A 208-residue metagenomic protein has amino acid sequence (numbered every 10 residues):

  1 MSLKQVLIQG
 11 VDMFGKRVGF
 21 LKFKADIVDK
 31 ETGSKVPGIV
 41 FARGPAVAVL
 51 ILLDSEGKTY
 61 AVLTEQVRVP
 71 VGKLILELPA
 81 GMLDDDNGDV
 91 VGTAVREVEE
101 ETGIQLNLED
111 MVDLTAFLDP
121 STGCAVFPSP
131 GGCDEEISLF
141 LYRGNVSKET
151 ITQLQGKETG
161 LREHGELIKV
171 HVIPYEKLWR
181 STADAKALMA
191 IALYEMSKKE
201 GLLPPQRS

Functional and structural regions predicted by a protein language model:
M1-E77, M82-R96, G103-S208: N-terminal leader/linker segments that precede catalytic domains of diphosphate-processing enzymes
